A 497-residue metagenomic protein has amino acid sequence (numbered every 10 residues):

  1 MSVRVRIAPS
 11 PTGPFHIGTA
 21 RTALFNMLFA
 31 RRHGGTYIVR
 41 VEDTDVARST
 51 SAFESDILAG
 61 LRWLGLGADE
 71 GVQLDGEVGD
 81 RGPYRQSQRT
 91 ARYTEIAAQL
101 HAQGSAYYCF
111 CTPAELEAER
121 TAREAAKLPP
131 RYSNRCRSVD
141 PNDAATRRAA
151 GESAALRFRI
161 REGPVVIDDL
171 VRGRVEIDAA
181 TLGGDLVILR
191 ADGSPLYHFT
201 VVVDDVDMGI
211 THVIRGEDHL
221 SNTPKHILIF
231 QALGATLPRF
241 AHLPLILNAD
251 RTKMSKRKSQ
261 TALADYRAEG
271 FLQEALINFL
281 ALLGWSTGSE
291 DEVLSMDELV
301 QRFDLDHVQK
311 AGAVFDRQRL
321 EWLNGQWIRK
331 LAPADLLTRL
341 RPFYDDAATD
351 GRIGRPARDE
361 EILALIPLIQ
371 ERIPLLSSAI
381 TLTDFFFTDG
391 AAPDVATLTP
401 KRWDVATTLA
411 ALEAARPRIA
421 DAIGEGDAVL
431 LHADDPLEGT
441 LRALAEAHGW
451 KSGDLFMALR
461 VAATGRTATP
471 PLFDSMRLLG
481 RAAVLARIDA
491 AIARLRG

Functional and structural regions predicted by a protein language model:
M1-A125, N222-A235: N-terminal Rossmann-like or analogous alpha/beta NTP/dinucleotide-binding catalytic cores that position adenine
H16, N26, I57, L100 (+9 more regions): Residue-level signal for inorganic ion chemistry
I17-G18, Y266-E274, K310-D316, R355-L365 (+2 more regions): Structural motif
P83-S87, A180, L189-A191, M208-H219 (+4 more regions): Conserved phosphate-binding loops in nucleotide/dinucleotide-binding enzymes
Y107-Y108, T112-H242, L247-M254, T287: Active-site cores that bind ATP or allylic diphosphates and position pyrophosphate for catalysis
L280, L323-N324, I366-I373, L441 (+2 more regions): Short alpha-helical scaffolding segments that buttress acidic/His motifs in well-ordered protein cores
P333-H448: Small-residue-rich helix-loop
D435-L495: Charged substrate- and nucleic-acid-binding regions of tRNA-handling and nucleotidyl-transfer enzymes, centered on
